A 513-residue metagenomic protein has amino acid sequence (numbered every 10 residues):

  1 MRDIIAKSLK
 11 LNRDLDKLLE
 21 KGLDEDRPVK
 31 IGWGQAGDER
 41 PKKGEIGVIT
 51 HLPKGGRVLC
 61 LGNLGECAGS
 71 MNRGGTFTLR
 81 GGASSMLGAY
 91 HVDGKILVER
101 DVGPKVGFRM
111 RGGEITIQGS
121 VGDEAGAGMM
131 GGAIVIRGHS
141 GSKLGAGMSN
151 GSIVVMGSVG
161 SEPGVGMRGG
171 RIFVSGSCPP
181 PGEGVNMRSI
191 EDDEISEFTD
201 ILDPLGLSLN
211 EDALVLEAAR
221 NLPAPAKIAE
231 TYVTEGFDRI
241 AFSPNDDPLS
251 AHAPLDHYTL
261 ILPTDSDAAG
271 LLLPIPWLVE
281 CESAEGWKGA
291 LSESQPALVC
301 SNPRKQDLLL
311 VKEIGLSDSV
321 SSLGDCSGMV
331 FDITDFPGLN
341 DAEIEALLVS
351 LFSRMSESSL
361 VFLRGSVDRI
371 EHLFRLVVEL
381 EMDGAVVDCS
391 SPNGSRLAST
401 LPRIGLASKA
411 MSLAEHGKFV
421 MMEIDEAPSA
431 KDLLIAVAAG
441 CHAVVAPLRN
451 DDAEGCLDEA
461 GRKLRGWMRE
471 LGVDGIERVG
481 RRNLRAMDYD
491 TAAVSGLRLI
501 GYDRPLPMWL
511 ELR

Functional and structural regions predicted by a protein language model:
M1-P244: Long, distal/terminal scaffolding or interaction modules with repetitive or compositionally biased sequence
R2-R57, G206-M329, K463, D474 (+1 more regions): N-terminal capping/small domains of soluble enzymes
L19, L23, L64, A83 (+7 more regions): Structural signal for hydrophobic packing residues in well-ordered secondary-structure cores of soluble enzyme domains
P53, C67, N72, H91 (+12 more regions): Conserved active-site and cofactor/substrate-binding residues in soluble primary-metabolism enzymes
G56-V58, T76-F77, K95-I96, E114-T116 (+13 more regions): Structural motif
L61, M156, S366, D425-E426 (+1 more regions): Charged, low-complexity surface patches
N63, G82, D101, A290-I424 (+2 more regions): Alpha/beta enzyme core
K143, N150, S158-Y232, A410-E415 (+1 more regions): Gly/Ser/Thr/Ala-enriched C-terminal appendages of enzymes
